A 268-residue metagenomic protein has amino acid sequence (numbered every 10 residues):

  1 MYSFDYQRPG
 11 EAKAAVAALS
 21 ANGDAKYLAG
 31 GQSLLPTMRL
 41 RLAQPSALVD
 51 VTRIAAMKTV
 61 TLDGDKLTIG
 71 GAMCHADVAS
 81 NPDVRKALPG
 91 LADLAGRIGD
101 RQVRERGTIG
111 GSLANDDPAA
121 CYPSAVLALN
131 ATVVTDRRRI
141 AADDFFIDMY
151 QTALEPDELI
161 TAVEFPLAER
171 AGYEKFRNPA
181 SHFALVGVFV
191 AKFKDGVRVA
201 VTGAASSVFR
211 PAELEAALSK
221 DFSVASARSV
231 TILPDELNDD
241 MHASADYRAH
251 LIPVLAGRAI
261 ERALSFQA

Functional and structural regions predicted by a protein language model:
M1-A268: C-terminal structural segment of proteins
